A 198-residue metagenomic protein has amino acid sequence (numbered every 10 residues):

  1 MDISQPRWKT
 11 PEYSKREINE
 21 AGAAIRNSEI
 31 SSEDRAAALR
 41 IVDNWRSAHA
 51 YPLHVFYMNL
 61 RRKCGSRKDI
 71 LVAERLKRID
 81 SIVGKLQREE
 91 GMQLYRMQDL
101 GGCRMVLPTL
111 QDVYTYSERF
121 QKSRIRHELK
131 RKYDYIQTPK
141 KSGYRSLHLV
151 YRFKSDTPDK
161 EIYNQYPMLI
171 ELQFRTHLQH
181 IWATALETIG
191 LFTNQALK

Functional and structural regions predicted by a protein language model:
M1-V42, R46-A48, N164-K198: An acidic, glycine-/histidine-flanked metal-binding catalytic module
D34-R88: Surface-exposed, low-hydrophobicity interaction/linker segments
G91: Glycine-rich nucleotide cofactor-binding loops and adjacent beta-alpha elements of adenine nucleotide/dinucleotide sites
L94, V106-K198: Long beta-strand-rich cores associated with HINT superfamily self-processing modules
Y95-D99: Short, flexible turn/loop "capping" segments at secondary-structure junctions
G102-R104: Short aromatic/hydrophobic contact patches that present stacked aromatics for nucleic-acid/ligand binding
